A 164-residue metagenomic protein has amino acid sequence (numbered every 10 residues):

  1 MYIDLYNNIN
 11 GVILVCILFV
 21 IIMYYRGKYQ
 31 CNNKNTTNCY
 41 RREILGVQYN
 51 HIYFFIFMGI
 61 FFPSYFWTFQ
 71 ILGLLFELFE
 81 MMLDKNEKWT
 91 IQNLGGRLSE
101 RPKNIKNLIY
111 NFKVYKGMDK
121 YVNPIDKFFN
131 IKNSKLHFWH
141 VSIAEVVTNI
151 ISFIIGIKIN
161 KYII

Functional and structural regions predicted by a protein language model:
M1-I164: Bulky hydrophobic segments
